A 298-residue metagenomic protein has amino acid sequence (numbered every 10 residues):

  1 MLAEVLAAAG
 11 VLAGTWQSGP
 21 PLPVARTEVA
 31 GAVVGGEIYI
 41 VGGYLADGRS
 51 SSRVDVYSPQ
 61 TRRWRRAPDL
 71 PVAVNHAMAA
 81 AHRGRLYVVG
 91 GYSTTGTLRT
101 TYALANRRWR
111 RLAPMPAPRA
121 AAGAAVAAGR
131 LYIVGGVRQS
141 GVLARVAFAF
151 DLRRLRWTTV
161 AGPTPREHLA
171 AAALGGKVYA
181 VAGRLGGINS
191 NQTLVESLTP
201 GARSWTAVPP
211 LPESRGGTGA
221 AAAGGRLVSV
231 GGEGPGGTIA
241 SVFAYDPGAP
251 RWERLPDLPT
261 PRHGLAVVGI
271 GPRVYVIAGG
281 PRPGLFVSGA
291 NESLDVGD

Functional and structural regions predicted by a protein language model:
M1-V5: Bacterial N-terminal signal peptides that target proteins for export
L6-D298: Kelch-like beta-propeller repeat domains
